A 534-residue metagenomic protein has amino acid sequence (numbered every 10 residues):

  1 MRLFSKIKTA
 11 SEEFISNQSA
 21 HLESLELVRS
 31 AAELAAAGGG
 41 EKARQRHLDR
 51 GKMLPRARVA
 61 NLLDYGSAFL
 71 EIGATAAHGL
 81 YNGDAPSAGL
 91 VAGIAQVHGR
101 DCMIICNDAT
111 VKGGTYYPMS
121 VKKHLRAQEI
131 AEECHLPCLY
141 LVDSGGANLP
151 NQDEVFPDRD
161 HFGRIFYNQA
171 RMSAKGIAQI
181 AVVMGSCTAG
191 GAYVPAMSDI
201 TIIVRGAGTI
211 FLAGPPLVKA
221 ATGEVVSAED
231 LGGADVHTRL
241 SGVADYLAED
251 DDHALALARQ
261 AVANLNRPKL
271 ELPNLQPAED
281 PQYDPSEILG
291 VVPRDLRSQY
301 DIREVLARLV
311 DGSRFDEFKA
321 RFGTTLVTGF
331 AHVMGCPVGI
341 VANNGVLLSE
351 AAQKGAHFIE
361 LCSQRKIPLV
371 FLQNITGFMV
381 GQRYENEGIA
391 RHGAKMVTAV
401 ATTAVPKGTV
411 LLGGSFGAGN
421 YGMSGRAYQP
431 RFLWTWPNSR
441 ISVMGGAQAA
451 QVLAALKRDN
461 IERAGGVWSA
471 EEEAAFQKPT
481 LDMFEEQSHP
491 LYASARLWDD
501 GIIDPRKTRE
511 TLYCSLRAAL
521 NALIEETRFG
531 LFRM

Functional and structural regions predicted by a protein language model:
M1-M534: Ligand-binding clefts of soluble mixed alpha/beta catalytic domains
